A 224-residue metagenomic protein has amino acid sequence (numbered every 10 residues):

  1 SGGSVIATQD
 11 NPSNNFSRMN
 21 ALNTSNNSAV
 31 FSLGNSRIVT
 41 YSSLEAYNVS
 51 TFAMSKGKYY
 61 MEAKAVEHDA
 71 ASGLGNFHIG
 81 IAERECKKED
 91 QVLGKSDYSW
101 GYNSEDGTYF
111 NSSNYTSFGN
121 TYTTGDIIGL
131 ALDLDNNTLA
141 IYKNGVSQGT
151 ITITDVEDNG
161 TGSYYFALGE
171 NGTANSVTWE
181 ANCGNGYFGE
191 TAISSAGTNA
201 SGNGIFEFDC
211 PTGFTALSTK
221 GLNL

Functional and structural regions predicted by a protein language model:
S1-L224: PRY/SPRY (B30.2) beta-sandwich protein-interaction domains and their adjacent Ser/Pro/Gly-rich low-complexity linkers
